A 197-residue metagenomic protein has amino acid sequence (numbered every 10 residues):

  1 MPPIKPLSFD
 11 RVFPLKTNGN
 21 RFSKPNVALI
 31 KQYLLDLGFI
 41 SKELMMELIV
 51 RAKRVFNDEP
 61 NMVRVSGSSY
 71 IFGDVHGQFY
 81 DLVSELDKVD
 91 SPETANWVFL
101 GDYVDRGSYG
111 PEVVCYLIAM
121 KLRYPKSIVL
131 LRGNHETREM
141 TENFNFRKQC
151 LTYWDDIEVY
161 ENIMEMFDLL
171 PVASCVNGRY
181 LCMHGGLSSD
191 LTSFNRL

Functional and structural regions predicted by a protein language model:
M1-L197: Feature recognizes metal-dependent phosphohydrolase scaffolds
